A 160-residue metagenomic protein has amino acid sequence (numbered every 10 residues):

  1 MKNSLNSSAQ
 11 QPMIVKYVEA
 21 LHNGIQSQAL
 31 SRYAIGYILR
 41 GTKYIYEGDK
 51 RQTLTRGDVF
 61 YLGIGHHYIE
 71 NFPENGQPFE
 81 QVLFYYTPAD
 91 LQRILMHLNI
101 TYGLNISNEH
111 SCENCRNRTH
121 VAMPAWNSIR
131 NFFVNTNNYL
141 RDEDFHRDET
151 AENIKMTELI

Functional and structural regions predicted by a protein language model:
S8-H110, F145: N-terminal regulatory/effector-sensing and dimerization cores that precede helix-turn-helix DNA-binding domains
N99-I160: Amphipathic alpha-helical segments enriched in hydrophobic/aromatic residues interleaved with Lys/Arg
